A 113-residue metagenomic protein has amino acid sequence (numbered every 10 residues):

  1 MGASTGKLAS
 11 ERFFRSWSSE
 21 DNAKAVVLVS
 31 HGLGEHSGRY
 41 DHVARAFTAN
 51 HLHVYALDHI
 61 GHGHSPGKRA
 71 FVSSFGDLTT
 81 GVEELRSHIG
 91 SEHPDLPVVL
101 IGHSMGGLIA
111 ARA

Functional and structural regions predicted by a protein language model:
M1-D21: N-terminal cap/lid segment of alpha/beta-hydrolase-fold proteins
K24, H51-L52, D95-P97: Short coil/turn segments at beta-strand junctions that form active-site/ligand-binding loops
K24-G32: Short beta-strand element of the alpha/beta-hydrolase
G34-S37, G63-I89, H93: Catalytic nucleophile-loop/oxyanion-hole region of alpha/beta-hydrolase and closely related hydrolase-like folds
R39, A44-G67: Conserved alpha/beta-hydrolase
H42, R112-A113: Active-site signature of alpha/beta-hydrolase-fold catalytic machinery across serine- and Asp/Cys-nucleophile hydrolases
H93-S104: Alpha/beta-hydrolase fold nucleophile elbow
G102-R112: Glycine-rich nucleophile elbow surrounding the catalytic serine of serine-hydrolase chemistry
